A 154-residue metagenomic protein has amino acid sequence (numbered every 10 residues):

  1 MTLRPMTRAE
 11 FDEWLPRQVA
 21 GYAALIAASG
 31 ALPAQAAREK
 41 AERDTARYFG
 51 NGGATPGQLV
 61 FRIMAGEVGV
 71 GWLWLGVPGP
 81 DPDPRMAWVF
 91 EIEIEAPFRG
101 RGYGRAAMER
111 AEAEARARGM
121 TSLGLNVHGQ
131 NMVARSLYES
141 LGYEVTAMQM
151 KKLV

Functional and structural regions predicted by a protein language model:
M1-T2: Extreme N-terminal starter segment of soluble prokaryotic enzymes
P5-E95, E114, V145-V154: Acetyl-CoA-dependent GNAT
V89-I92, L123-V127: Conserved hydrophobic beta-strand within the GNAT/NAT acetyltransferase core sheet that lines the active-site cleft
E95-P97, R101, G129-Q130: Active-site acidic-Proline motif in GNAT/NAT acetyltransferases
G100-R105, A115: Glycine-rich acyl-CoA binding loop
G102, G119, G142: Short glycine-rich hinge loops at helix-strand junctions in the catalytic core of two-component histidine kinases
R105, E109, G129-A147, K152: Conserved active-site alpha-helix within GNAT-family acetyltransferase domains
M108, R116-N126, Q149: Conserved GNAT acetyl-CoA-binding A-motif
